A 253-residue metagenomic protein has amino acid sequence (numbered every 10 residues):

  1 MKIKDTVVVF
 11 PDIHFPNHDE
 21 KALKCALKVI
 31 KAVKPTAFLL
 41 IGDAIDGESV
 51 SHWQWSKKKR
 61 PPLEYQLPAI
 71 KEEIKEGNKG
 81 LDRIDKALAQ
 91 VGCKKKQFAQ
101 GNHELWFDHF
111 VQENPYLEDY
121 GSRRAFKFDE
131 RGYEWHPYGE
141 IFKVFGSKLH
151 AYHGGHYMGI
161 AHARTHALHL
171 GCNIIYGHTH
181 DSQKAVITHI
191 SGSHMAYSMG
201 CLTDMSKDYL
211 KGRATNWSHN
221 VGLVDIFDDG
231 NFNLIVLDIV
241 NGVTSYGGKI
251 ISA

Functional and structural regions predicted by a protein language model:
M1, G139-G146, V186-T188, T244: Short acidic-hydrophobic surface loop/beta-edge motif
M1-P35, K143, I251-A253: Basic, amphipathic N-terminal segments that precede the first structured/catalytic domain
T6, I235-A253: Polar, enzyme-active/binding microenvironments
V7-V9, F38-L40, F98, I174-I175: Residue-level marker for buried hydrophobic side chains located in beta-strands that build the well-ordered beta-sheet
P11-H14, G42-I45, N102-E104, G154-H156 (+2 more regions): Active-site metal-binding loops of divalent metal-dependent hydrolases
F15-D129: Core catalytic region of metal-dependent phosphoesterases/phosphodiesterases, especially metallo-beta-lactamase-like
Q112-L149, T179, S198-T203: Active-site-proximal loop/helix segment associated with metal-binding centers of metalloenzymes
K148-G242: Conserved beta-sheet core of the metallophosphoesterase superfamily
